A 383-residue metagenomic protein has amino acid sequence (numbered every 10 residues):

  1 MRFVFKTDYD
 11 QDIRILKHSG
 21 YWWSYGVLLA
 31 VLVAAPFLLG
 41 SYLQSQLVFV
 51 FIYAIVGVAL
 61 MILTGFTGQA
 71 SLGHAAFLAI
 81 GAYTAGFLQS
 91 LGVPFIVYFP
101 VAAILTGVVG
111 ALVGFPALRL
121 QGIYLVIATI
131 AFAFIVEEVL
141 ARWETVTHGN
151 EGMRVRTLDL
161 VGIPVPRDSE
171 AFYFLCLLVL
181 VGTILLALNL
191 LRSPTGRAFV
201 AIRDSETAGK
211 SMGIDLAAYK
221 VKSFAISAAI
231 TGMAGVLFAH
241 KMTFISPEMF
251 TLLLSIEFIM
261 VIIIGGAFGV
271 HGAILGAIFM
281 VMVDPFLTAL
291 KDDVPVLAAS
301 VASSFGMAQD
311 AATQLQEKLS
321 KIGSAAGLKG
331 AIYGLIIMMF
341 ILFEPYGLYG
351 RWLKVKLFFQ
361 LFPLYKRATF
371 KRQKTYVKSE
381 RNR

Functional and structural regions predicted by a protein language model:
M1-R383: Transmembrane alpha-helices and adjacent helix-loop boundaries
